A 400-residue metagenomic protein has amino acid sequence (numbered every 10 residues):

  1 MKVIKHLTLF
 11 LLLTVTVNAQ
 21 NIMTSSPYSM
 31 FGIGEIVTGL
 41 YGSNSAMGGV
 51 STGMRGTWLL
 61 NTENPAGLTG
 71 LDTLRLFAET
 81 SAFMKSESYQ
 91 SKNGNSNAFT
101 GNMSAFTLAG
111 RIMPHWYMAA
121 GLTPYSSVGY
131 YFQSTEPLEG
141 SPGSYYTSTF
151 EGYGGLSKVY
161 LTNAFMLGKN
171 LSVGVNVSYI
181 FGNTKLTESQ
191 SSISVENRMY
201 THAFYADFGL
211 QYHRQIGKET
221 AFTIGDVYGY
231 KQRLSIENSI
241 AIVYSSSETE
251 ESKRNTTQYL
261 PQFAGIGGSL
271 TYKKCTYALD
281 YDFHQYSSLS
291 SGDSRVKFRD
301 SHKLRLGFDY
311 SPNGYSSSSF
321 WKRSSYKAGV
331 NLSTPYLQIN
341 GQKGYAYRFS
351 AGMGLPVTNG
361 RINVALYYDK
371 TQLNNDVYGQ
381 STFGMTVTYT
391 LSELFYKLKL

Functional and structural regions predicted by a protein language model:
K2-K5, K327: Basic side chains
I4-V15: Sec-dependent N-terminal signal peptides
Q20-L400: Subset of outer-membrane beta-barrel
